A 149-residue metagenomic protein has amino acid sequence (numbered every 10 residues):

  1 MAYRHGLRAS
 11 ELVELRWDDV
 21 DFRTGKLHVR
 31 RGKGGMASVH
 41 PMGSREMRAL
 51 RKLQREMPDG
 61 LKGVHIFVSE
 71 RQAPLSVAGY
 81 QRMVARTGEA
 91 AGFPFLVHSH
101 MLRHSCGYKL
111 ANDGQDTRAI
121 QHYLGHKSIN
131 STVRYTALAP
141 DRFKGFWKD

Functional and structural regions predicted by a protein language model:
M1-S10, K26-L27, Y108-K109: Short pre-functional
R4, R86, R103-K127, R134: C-terminal catalytic core of tyrosine-transesterase DNA break-rejoin enzymes
H5, E14-R55, N130: Conserved tyrosine-mediated DNA breakage-rejoining catalytic core shared by Y-recombinases
R31, L124, I129-D149: Catalytic-site neighborhood detector that most strongly recognizes the C-terminal catalytic loop/helix of tyrosine
S44-P94: Active-site/catalytic core of tyrosine-dependent DNA strand-transfer enzymes
L96-H100, Y135: Catalytic tyrosine of NAD(P)H-dependent dehydrogenase/reductases that use a Tyr as the general acid/base
